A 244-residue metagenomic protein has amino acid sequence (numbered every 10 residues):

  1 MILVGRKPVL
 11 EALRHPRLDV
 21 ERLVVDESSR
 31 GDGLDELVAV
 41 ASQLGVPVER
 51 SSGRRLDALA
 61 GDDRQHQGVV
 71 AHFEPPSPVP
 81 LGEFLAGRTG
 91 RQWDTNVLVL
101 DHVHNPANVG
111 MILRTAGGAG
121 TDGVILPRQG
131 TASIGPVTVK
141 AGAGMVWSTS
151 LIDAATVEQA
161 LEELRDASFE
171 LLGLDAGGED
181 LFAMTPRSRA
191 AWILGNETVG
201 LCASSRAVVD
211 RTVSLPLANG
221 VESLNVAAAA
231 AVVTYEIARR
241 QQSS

Functional and structural regions predicted by a protein language model:
M1-G87: N-terminal positively charged helical leader segments and presequences
G5, D101, N108, S223-N225: Active-site helix-initiating loop/hinge in glycosyltransferases
L18, A86-E179: RNA substrate-binding interface of SAM-dependent RNA methyltransferases
S28, Q129-T131, E197-V199, L217-V221: Short, acidic/turn-prone active-site loops that include or flank metal/cofactor- and phosphate-binding residues
P47-S51, I152, V213: General small-molecule cofactor/ligand-binding pocket signal
A107-M111, L201, V226: Short glycine/serine/threonine-rich phosphate/pyrophosphate-binding segments that cradle anionic phosphate groups
G117-G118, G123, S133-M145, A203-S244: Structured adenosyl-cofactor binding patch, chiefly the S-adenosyl-L-methionine
